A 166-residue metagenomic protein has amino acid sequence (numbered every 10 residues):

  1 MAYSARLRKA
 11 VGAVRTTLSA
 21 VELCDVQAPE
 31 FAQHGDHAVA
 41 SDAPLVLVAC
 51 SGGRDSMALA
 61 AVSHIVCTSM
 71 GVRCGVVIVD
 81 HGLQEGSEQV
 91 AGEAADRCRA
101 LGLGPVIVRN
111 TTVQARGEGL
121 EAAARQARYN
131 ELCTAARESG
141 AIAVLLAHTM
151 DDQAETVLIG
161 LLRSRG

Functional and structural regions predicted by a protein language model:
M1-G166: Core alpha/beta nucleotide-donor-binding catalytic domains of modification enzymes
